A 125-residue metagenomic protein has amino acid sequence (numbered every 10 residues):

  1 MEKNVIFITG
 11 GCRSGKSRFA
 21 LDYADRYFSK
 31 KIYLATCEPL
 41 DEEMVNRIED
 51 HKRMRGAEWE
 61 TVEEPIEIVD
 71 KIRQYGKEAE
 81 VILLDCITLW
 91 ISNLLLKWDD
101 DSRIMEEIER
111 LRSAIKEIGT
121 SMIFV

Functional and structural regions predicted by a protein language model:
E2, K77-E78, D85, E117-G119: Short loop/turn elements that form and flank the Walker-type P-loop nucleotide-binding site in RecA-like NTPase cores
E2-Q74: Conserved P-loop
F7, V81-L83, I123-V125: Structural motif
S29-I32, E80, S121: Residues at the starts of beta-strands that form the adenosine-phosphate
R47, K71, W90, L111-A114: A ubiquitous structural signal for well-ordered alpha-helices
A57-E106: Helix-adjacent hinge/juxtasegments
I104-V125: Substrate-engagement module of ASCE P-loop NTPases
